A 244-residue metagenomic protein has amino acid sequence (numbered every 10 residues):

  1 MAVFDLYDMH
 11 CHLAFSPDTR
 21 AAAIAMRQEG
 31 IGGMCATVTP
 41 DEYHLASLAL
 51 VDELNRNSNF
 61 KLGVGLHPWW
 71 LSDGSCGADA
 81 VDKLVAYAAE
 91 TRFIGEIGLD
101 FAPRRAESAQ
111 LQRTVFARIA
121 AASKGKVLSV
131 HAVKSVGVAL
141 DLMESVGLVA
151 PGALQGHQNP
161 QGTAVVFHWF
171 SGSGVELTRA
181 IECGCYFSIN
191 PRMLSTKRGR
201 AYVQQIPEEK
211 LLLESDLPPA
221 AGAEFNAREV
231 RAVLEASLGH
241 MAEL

Functional and structural regions predicted by a protein language model:
M1-L244: Mid-domain alpha/beta scaffold segments of enzyme catalytic cores
